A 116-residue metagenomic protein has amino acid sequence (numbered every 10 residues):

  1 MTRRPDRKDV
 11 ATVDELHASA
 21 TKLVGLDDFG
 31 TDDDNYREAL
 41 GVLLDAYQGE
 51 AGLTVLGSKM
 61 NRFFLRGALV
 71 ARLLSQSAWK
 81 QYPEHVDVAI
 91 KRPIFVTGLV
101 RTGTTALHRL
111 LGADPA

Functional and structural regions predicted by a protein language model:
M1-A116: PAPS-dependent sulfotransferase catalytic core
